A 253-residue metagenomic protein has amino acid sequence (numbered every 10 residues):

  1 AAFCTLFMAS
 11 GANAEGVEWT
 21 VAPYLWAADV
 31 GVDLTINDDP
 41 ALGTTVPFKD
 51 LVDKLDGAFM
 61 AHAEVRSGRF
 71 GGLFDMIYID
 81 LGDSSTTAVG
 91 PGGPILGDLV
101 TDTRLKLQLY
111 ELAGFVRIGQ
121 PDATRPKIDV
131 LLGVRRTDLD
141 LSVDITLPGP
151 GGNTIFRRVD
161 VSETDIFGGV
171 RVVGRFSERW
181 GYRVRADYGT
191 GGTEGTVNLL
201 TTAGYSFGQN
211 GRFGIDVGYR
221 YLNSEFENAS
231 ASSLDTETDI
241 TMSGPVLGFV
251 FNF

Functional and structural regions predicted by a protein language model:
A1-E18: Cleavable N-terminal export/targeting peptides
A12-V17, G119-K127, F176-W180, F207-F213: Short loop/turn motifs that connect adjacent beta-strands in outer-membrane beta-barrel proteins
V21-A27, V65, F74-Y78, V130-R136 (+4 more regions): Transmembrane beta-barrel strands of outer-membrane/channel proteins
D29-D56, M76-L109, T137-E163, T190-G192 (+1 more regions): Extracellular/periplasm-exposed beta-strand and loop segments of Gram-negative cell-envelope proteins, dominated by
G57-A61, Q108-L112, I128, T164-V170 (+3 more regions): Hydrophobic, lipid-facing positions within transmembrane beta-strands of outer-membrane proteins
V65-S67, V116-I118, V172-G174, Y188 (+2 more regions): Residue-level signature of outer-membrane beta-barrel architecture
W180-T196: Transmembrane beta-strand segments that form the barrel wall of outer-membrane beta-barrel proteins
L199-N252: Predominantly the C-terminal beta-signal and adjacent terminal strand-loop region of outer-membrane beta-barrel
